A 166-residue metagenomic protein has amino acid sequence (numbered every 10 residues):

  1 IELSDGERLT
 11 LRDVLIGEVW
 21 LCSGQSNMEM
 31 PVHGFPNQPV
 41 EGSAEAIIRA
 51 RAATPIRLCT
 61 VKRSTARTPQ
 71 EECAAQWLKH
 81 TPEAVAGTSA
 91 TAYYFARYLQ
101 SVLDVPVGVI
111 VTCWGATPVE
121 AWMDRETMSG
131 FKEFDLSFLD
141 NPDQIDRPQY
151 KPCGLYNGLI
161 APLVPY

Functional and structural regions predicted by a protein language model:
I1-Y166: Cell-envelope and extracellular/periplasmic
